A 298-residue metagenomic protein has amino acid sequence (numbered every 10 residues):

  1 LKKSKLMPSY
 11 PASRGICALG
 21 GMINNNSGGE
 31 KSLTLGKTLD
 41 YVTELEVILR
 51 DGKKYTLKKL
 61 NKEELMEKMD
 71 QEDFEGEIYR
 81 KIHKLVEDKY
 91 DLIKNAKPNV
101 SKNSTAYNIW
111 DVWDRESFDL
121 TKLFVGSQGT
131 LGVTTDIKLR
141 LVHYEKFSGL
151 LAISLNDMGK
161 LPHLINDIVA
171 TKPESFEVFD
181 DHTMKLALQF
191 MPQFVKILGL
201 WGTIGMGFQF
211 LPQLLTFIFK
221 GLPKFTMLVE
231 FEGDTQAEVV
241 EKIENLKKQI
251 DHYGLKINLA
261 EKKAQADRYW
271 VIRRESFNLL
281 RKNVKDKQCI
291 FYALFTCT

Functional and structural regions predicted by a protein language model:
K2-K172, E177: FAD-binding subdomain of flavoenzyme oxidoreductases
D114-S117, T121-T298: C-terminal substrate-recognition/cap domain of FAD-linked oxidoreductases
